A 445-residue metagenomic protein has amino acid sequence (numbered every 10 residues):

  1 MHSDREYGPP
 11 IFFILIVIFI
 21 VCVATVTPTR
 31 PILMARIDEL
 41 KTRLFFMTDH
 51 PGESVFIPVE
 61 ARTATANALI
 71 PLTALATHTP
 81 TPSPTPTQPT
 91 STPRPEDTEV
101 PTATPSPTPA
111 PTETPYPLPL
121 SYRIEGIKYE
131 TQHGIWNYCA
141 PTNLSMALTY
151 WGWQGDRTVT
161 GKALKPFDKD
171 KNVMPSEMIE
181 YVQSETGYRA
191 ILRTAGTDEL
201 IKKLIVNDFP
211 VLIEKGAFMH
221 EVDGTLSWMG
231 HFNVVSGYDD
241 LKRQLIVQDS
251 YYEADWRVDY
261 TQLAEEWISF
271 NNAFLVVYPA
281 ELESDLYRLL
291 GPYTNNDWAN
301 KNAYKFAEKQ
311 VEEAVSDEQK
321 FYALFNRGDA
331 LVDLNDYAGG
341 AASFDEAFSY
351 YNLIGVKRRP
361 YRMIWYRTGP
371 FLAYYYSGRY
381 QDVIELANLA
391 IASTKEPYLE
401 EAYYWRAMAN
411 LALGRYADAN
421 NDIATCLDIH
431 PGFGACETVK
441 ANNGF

Functional and structural regions predicted by a protein language model:
H2, C22-M47, P51-I57, P115-G126 (+2 more regions): Conserved active-site-adjacent core of cysteine acyl-enzyme catalytic domains
T25-T29, L33-P119, T425, T438: Ser/Thr-rich, Proline-interspersed low-complexity disordered segments
S227, D240-L334, G339, D345-A347 (+1 more regions): Noncatalytic regulatory segments and standalone regulatory/sensor domains
D329-G339, D345-E401: Alpha-helical adaptor scaffolds
D333, Y376, A412, N442-F445: Register position in tetratricopeptide repeats
D418-F445: Terminal, low-structured helical/coil segments at or just beyond the last alpha-helical repeat
